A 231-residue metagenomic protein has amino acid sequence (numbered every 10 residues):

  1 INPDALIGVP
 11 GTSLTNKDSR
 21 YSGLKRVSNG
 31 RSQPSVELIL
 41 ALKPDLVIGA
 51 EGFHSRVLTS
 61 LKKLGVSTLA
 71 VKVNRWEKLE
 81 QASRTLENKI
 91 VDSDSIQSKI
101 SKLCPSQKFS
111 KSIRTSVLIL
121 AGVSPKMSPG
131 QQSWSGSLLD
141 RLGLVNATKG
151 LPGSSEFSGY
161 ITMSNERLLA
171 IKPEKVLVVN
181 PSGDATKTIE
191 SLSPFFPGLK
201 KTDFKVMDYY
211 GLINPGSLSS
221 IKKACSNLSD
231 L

Functional and structural regions predicted by a protein language model:
I1, D92-V145: Basic- and aromatic-lined ligand-binding clefts that recognize polyanionic substrates
I1-L42, L46-E51, L144-A147: A short, structured surface patch at a secondary-structure boundary
P10, S135-G159, F204-D208: His/Asp/Glu-enriched short active-site or ligand-binding loop at hydrolase and phosphoryl-transfer sites
T12-T15, S32, L46-V47, G52-R56 (+5 more regions): Solvent-exposed loop/turn segments at secondary-structure junctions within structured extracellular/periplasmic domains
D18, L58-T85: Flexible loop/hinge segments that line or gate small-molecule binding clefts
V27-E37, P152-E166: Short helix-initiation/N-cap motifs at beta->coil->alpha
S35-G49, V66, T162-P181: Proline-aspartate-enriched helix->loop->beta-strand connector
E77-S98, P105-Q107, I171, K175-L231: Structured C-terminal subdomain patch of bacterial secreted/periplasmic proteins
